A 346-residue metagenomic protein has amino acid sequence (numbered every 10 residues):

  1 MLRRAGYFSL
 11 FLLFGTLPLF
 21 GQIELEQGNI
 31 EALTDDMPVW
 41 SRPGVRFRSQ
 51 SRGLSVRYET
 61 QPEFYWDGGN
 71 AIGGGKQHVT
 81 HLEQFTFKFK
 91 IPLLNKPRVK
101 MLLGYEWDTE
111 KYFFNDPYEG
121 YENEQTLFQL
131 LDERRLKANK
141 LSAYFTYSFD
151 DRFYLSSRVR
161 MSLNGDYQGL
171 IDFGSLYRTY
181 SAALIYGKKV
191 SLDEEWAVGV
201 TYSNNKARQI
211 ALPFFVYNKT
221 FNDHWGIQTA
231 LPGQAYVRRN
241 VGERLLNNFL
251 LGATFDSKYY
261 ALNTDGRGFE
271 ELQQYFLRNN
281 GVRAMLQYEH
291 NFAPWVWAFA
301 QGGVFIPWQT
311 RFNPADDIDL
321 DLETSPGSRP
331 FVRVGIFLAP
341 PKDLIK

Functional and structural regions predicted by a protein language model:
L25-I171, T179, R238: Transmembrane beta-barrel domains of bacterial outer-membrane proteins
R52-V56, V99-Y105, L155-V159, W196-V198 (+5 more regions): Transmembrane beta-strands of outer-membrane beta-barrel proteins
Y58-F64, Y105-F113, M161-Y167, V200-K206 (+5 more regions): Transmembrane beta-strands of outer-membrane beta-barrel pores
G69, K76, Y112-T126, L231-I318 (+1 more regions): Outer-membrane beta-barrel translocator/channel fold
V79-F85, E133-N139, G174-Y180, Q209-P213 (+3 more regions): Residues that define the transmembrane beta-barrel architecture of outer-membrane proteins
F89-L93, Y147, Y186-K188, K219 (+4 more regions): Residue-level signature of outer-membrane beta-barrel architecture
K96-M101, D151-L155, L192-V198, H224-I227 (+4 more regions): Repeated loop/turn-to-beta-strand initiation elements of outer-membrane beta-barrel proteins
F214-N218, S325-K346: Outer-membrane beta-barrel "beta-signal"
